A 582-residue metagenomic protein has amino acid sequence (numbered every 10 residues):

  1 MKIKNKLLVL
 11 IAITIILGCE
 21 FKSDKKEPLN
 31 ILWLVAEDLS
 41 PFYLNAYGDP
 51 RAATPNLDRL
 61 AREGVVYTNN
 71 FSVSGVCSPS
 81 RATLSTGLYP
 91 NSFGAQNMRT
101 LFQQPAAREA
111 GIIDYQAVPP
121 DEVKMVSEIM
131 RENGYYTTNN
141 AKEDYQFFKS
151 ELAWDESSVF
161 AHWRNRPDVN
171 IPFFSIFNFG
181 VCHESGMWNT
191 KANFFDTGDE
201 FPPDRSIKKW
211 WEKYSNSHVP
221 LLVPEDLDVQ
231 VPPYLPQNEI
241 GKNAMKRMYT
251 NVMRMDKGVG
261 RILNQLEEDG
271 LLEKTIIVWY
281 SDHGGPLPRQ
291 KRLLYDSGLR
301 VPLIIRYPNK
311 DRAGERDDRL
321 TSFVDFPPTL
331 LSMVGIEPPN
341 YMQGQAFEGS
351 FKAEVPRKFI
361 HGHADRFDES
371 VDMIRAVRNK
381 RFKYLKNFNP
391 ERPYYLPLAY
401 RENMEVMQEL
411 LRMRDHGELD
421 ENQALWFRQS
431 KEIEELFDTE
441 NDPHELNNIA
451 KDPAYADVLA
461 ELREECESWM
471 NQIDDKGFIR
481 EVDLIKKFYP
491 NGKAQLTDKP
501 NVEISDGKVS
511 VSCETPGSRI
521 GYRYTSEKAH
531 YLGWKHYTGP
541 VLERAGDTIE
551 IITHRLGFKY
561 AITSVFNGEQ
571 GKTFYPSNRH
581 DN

Functional and structural regions predicted by a protein language model:
K4, A450, A460-E464, N471-N582: Short, compositionally stereotyped local motifs that mark structural "simplifiers"
L17-E27, N582: Bacterial Sec-dependent signal peptides at the C-terminal "C-region" and cleavage site
F21-K22, P327, V334-E435, D457 (+2 more regions): C-terminal cap/loop subdomain of S1 sulfatases and analogous C-terminal strand-loop tails that border
K26, P41-R51, R166-P327, L331-M342 (+5 more regions): Active-site-proximal cap/lid insertion segments
E27-L32, E63-T68, E132-T137, V169-F174 (+3 more regions): Loop/turn elements at helix/coil->beta-strand transitions in domains of secreted/extracellular proteins
I31, E37, L330, K383-R401 (+6 more regions): A short aromatic-rich beta-strand->coil structural motif
W33, S40-E122, I129, Y135: Active-site segment of extracytoplasmic enzymes that catalyze sulfate/phosphate-ester chemistry
T54, L84, K142, F147-E151 (+6 more regions): Polar, surface-exposed loop/tail segments that function as active-site lids or cofactor/substrate-recognition elements
